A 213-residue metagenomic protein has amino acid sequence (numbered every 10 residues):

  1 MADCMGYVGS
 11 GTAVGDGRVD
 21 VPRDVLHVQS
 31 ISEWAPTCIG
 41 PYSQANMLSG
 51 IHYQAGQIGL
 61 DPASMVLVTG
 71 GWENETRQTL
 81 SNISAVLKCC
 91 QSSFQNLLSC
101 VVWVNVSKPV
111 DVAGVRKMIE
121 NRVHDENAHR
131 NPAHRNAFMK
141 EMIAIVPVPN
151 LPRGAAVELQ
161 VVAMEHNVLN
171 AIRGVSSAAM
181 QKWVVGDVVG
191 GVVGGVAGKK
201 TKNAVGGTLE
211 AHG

Functional and structural regions predicted by a protein language model:
M1-G213: Short, polar/acidic, helix-capping and beta-turn segments at strand->helix junctions that line the mouths
